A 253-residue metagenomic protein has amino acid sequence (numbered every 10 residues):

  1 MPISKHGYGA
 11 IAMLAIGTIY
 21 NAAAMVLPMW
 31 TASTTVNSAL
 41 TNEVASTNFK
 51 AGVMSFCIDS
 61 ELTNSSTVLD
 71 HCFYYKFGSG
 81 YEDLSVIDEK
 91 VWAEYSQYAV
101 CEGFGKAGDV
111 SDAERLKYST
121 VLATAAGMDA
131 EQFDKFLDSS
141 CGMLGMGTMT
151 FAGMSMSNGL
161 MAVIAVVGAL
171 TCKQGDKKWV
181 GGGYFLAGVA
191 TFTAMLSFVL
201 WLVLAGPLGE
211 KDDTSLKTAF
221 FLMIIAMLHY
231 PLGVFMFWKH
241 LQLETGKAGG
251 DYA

Functional and structural regions predicted by a protein language model:
M1-P2, K106, G127-D129, Q242-A253: Intrinsically disordered cytoplasmic terminal tails of membrane proteins
P2-V36, G142-A205, F220-E244: Signature of small four-pass
Y8, F136-S139, L208-G209: Eukaryotic intrinsically disordered and solvent-exposed regulatory patches
L27-M149: A surface-exposed beta-alpha-beta supersecondary segment
V36-G52, G182, L186-G188, G246-A253: Cytosolic juxtamembrane regulatory segments of membrane proteins
L40-V44, A205-K211: Extracellular/lumenal inter-transmembrane loop segments of multi-pass membrane transporters
A45-F49, D212-L228: Individual transmembrane alpha-helices with interfacial aromatic-anchor signatures
